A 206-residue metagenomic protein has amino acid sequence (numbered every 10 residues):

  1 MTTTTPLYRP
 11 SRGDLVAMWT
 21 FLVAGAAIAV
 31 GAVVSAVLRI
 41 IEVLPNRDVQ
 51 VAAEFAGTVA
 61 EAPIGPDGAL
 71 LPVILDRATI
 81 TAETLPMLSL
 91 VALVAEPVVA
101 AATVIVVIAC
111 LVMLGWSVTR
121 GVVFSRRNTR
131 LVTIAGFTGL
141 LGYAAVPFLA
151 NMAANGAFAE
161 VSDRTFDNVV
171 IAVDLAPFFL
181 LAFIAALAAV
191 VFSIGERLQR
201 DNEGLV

Functional and structural regions predicted by a protein language model:
M1-R12: Short, Lys/Arg-rich, polar N-terminal cytosolic tail immediately upstream of the first transmembrane signal-anchor
T20, A24, V94-I105, L175 (+1 more regions): Hydrophobic alpha-helical transmembrane segments of multi-pass membrane proteins
V23-A56, T133-F148: Hydrophobic alpha-helical membrane-insertion segments
V30-V33, V37, I108-V112, A188 (+1 more regions): Alpha-helical transmembrane segments of polytopic integral membrane proteins, especially the permease/helical cores
R47-T84, T165: Long, glycine/tryptophan/cysteine-rich extracytoplasmic
I74-A102: Individual transmembrane alpha-helix segments
V106-V123: Hydrophobic transmembrane alpha-helix segments characteristic of membrane transport and insertion machinery
R126-V206: Alpha-helical transmembrane segments of multi-pass integral membrane proteins, characterized by long hydrophobic
